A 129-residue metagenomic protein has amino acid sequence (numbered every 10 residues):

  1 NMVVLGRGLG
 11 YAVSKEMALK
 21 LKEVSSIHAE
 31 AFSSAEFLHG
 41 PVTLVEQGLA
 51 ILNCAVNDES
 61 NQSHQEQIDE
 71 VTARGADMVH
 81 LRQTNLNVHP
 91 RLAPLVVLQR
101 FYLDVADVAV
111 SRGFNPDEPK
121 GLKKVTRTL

Functional and structural regions predicted by a protein language model:
N1-L129: A SIS-like phosphosugar-recognition module
